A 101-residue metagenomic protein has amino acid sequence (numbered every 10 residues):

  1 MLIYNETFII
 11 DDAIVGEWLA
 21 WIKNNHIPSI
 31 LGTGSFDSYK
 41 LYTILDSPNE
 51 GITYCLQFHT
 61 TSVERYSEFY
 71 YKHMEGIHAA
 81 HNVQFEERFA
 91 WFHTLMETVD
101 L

Functional and structural regions predicted by a protein language model:
L2-F8: Active-site-flanking beta-strand signature of metal-NTP-handling nucleotidyl enzymes and homologous cyclase-like
N5, E17, C55: Amphipathic alpha-helical recognition patches that constitute DNA-binding helices
I14-Y39, H78-A79: Short amphipathic alpha-helical segments
S29-C55: Short, glycine- and small/hydrophobic-rich beta-strand elements in well-ordered beta-sheets
T33-D37, I52, H59-T94: An amphipathic, aromatic/His-enriched active-site/gating alpha helix that lines ligand/cofactor pockets
T98-L101: Short, low-order "capping/linker" segments at domain edges
